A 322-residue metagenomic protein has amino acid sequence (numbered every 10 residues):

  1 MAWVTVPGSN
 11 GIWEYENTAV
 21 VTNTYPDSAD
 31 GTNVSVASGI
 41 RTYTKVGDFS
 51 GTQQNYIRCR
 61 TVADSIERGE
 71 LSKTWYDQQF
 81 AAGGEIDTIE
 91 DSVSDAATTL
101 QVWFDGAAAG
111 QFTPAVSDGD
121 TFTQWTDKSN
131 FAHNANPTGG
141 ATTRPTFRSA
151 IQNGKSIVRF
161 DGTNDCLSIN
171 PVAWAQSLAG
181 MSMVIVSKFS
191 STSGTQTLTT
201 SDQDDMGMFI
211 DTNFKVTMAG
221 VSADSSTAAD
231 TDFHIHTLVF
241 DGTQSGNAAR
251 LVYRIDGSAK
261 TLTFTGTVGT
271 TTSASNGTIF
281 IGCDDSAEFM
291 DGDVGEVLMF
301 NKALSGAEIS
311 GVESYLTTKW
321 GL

Functional and structural regions predicted by a protein language model:
Y43-Q53: Surface-exposed, short loops/turns at beta-strand junctions within beta-sandwich domains
F49-G51, V93-L100, P171-M183, S225-H234 (+3 more regions): Extracellular/lumenal carbohydrate-interaction signature centered on repeated Trp-anchored short motifs
I66-G83: Extracellular fibronectin type III
Q79-T163, I309-L322: Extracytoplasmic low-complexity segments
D87-T88, A219-S222, S273-G295, M299 (+1 more regions): Extracellular glycan-interaction patches encoded by glycine-rich segments
V102-G106, D127, G162, S182-S191 (+4 more regions): Short hydrophobic/aromatic patches on beta-strands that form ligand-binding or substrate-lining surfaces
K128-N164, W174, M183-G194, T200-T270: Extracellular glycan-interaction surfaces
